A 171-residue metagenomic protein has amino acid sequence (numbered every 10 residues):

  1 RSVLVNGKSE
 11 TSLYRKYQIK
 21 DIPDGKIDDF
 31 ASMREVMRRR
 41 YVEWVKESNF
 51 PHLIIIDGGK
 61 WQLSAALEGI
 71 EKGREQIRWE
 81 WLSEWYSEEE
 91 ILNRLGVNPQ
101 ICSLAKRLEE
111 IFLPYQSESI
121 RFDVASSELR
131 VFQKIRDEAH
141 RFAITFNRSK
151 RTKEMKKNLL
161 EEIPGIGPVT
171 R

Functional and structural regions predicted by a protein language model:
R1-R171: Acidic, glycine-enriched active-site microenvironments
